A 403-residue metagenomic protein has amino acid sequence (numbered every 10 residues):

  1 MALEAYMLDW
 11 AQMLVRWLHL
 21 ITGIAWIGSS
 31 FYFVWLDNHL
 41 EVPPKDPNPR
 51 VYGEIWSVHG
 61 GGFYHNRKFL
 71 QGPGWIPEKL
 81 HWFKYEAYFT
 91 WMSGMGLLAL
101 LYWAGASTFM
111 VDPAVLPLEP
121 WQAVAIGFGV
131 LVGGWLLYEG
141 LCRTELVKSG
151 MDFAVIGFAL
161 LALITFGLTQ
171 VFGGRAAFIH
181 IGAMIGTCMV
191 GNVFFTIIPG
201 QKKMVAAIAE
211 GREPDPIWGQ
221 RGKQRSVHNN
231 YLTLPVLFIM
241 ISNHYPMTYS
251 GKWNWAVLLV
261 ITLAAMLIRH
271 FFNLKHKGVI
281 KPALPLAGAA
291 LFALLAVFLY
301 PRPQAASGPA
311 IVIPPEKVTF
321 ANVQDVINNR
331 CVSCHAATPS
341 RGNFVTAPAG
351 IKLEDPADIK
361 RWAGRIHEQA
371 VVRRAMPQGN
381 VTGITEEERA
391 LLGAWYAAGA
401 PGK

Functional and structural regions predicted by a protein language model:
M1-M13: Short, strongly hydrophobic alpha-helical membrane anchors
R16-P44, M184-G200: Hydrophobic alpha-helical membrane-embedded segments
S30-G74: Membrane-interface amphipathic/juxtamembrane segments adjacent to transmembrane helices
L70-M95, P216-P235: Loop-to-transmembrane boundary segments
W75, W82, M95, Y102 (+2 more regions): Aromatic- and Gly/Pro-enriched helix-to-coil junctions and flexible linker segments
W82, A87-S107, T165-I179, L232-G251: Alpha-helical transmembrane segments and their membrane-interface junctions in multi-pass membrane proteins
W103-W218: Long, contiguous internal "core" modules enriched in hydrophobic/ aromatic residues
V147-V155, S250-N254, K275-A290: Membrane-interfacial entry segments at the cytosolic side of transmembrane helices
